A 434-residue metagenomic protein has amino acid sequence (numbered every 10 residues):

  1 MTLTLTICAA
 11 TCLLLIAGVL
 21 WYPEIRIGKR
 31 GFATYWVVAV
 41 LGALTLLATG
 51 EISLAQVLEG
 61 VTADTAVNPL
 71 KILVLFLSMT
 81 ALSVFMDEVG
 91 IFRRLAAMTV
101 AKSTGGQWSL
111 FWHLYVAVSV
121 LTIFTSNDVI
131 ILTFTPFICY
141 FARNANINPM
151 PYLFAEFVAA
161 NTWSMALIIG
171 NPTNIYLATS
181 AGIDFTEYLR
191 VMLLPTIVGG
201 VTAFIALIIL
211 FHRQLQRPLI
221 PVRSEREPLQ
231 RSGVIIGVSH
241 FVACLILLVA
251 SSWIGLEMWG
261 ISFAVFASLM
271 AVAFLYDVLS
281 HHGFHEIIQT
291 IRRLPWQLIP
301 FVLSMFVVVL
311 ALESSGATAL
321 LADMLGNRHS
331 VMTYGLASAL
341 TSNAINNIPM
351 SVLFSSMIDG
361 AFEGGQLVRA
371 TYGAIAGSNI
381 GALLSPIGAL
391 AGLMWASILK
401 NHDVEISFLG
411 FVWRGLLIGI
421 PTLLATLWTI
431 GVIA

Functional and structural regions predicted by a protein language model:
M1-V84, L194-V198, F204-S314, L320 (+1 more regions): Hydrophobic transmembrane alpha-helices of multi-pass small-molecule transporters
L13-W21, V84, A117-S126, F157-I169 (+2 more regions): Transmembrane alpha-helix interface/packing and boundary motifs in multi-pass membrane proteins, characterized by
Y35-W36, K71, F76, F111-Y115 (+14 more regions): Hydrophobic alpha-helical transmembrane segments of integral membrane proteins, especially multi-pass transporters
A55-I147, F284, Q297-E363: Membrane-embedded alpha-helical segments and adjacent helix-loop junctions characteristic of multi-pass solute
L95, V129-Y140, L153, L167-A181 (+3 more regions): Re-entrant/interfacial helical elements at transmembrane boundaries that shape and gate the permeation pathway
V118, C139, A159-A160, L194-P195 (+3 more regions): Transmembrane alpha-helical core residues of multi-pass small-molecule transporters, especially secondary transporters
F141-I235, Q366-L367, M394-T426: Membrane-core helix-loop-helix motifs of multi-pass transport proteins
L189-G199, M305, M332-A434: C-terminal transmembrane helix pair
